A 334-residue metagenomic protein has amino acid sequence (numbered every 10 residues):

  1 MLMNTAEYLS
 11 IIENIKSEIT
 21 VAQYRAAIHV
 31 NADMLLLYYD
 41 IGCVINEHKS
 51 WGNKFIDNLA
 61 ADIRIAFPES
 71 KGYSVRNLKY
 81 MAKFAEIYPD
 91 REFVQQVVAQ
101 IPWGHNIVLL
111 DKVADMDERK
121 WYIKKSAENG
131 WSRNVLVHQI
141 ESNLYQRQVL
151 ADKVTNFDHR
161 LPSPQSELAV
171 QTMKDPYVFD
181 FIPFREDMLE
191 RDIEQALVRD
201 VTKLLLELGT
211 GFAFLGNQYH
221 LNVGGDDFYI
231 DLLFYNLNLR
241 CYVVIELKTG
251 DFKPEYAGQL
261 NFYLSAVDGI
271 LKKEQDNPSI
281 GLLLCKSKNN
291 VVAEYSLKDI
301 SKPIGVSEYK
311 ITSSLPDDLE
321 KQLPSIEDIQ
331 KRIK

Functional and structural regions predicted by a protein language model:
M1-K334: Basic, low-complexity intrinsically disordered segments
